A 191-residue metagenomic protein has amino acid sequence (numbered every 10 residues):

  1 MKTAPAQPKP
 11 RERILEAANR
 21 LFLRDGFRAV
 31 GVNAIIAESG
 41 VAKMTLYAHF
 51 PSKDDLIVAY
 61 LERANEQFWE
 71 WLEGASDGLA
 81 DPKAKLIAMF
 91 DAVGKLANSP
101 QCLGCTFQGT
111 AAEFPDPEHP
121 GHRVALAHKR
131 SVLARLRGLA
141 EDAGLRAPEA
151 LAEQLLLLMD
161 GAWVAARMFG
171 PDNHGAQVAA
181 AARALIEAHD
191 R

Functional and structural regions predicted by a protein language model:
M1-D25, A29-V41, D55: Basic, helix-initiating cap at the start of DNA-binding domains
G40-F50: Short hydrophobic/aromatic patch on the recognition helix
I57-A64, W71: Alpha-helical DNA-contacting segments of helix-turn-helix folds
A59, E73-S99, D142, P148 (+1 more regions): Hydrophobic alpha-helical connector segments
E66-W69, A84-I87, P117-D142, E153 (+1 more regions): Amphipathic alpha-helical packing segments from all-alpha helical-bundle domains
K85, S99-P120: Amphipathic alpha-helical segments used for helix-helix packing
G121-A127, E141-D190: Hydrophobic/aromatic-rich alpha-helical bundle segments in the mid-to-C-terminal region
